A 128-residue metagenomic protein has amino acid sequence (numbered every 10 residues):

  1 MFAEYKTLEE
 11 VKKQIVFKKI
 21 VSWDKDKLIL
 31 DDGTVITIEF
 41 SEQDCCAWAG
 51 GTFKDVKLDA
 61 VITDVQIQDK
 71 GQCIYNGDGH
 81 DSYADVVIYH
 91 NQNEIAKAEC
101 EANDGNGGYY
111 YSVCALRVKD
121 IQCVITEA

Functional and structural regions predicted by a protein language model:
M1-A128: Surface-exposed, interaction-prone regions used to assemble/regulate multi-protein complexes
